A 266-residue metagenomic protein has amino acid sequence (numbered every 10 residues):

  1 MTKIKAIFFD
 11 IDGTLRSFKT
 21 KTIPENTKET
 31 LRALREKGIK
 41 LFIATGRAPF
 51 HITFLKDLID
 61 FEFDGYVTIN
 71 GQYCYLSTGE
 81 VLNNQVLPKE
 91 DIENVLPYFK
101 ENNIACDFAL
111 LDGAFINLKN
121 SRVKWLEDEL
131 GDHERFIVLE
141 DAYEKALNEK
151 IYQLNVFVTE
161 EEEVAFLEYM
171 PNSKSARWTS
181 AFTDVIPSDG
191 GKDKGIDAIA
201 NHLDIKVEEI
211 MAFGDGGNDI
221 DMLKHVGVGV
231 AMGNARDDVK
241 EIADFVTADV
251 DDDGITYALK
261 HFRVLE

Functional and structural regions predicted by a protein language model:
T2-A6, P24, E168, V185-E266: Mg2+-dependent phosphoryl-transfer enzymes with acidic/Ser/Thr/Gly-rich catalytic loops
K3-T20: Asp-based phosphoryl-transfer active-site loop
F18-K21, I43-A44, N84-Q85, D132-H133 (+1 more regions): Short, flexible loop segments at the rims of nucleotide/cofactor-binding pockets, characterized by
T20-T22, F54-D57, G79-E80, N120 (+3 more regions): Short amphipathic alpha-helical segments
E25-V123: Active-site phosphate-binding/coordination module
G38-F42, E62-D64, K150-L154, E208-I210 (+1 more regions): Short active-site oxyanion
F63-I69, N84, S175-T179, G229-G233 (+1 more regions): Short hydrophobic/aromatic-enriched beta-strand-loop microsegments
Y98, N102-F213, G217-M222, N234: Conserved acidic, metal-coordinating active-site core of Asp-based, Mg2+-dependent phosphoryl-transfer enzymes
